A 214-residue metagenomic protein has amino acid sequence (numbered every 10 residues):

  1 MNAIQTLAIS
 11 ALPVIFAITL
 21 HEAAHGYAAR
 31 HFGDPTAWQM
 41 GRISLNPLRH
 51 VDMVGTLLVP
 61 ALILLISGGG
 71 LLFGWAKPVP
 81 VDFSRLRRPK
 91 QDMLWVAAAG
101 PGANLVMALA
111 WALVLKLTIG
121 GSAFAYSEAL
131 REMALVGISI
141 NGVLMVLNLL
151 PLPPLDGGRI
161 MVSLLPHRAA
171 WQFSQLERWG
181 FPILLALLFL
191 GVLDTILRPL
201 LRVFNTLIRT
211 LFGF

Functional and structural regions predicted by a protein language model:
M1-F214: Hydrophobic transmembrane alpha-helices and their immediate loop junctions in multi-pass integral membrane proteins
